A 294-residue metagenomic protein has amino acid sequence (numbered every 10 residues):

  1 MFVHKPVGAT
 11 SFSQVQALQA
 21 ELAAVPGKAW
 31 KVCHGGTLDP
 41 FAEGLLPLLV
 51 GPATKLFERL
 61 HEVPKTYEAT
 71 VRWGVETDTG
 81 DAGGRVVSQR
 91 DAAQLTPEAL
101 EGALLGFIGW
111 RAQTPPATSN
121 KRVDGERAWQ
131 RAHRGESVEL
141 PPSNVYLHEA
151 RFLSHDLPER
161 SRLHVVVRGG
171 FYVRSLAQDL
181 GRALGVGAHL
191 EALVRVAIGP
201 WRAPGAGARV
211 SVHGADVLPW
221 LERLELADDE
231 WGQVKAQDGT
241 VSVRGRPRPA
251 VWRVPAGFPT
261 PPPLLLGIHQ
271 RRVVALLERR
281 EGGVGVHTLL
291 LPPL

Functional and structural regions predicted by a protein language model:
M1-L38, V63, E98, L104 (+1 more regions): Accessory RNA 3′-end/elbow-binding domains used by RNA modification enzymes
M1-S175, D179-R202, L276: RNA pseudouridine synthases
